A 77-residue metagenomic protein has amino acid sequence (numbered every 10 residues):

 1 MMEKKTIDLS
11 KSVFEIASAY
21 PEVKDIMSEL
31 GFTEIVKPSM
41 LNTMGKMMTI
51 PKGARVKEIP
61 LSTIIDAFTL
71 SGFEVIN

Functional and structural regions predicted by a protein language model:
M2-N77: Compact, charge-rich alpha-helical regulatory domains located at protein termini
